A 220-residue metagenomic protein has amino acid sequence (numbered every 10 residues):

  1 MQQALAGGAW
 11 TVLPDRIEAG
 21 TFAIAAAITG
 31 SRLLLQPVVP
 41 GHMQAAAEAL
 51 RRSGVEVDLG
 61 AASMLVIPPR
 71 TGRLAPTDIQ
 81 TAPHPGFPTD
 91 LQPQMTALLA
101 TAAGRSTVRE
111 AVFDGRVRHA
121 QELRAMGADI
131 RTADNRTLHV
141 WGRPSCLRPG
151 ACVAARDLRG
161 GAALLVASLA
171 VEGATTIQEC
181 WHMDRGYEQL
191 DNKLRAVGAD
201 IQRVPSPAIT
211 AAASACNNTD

Functional and structural regions predicted by a protein language model:
M1-D220: Short, structured segments at the rim of ligand-binding sites
